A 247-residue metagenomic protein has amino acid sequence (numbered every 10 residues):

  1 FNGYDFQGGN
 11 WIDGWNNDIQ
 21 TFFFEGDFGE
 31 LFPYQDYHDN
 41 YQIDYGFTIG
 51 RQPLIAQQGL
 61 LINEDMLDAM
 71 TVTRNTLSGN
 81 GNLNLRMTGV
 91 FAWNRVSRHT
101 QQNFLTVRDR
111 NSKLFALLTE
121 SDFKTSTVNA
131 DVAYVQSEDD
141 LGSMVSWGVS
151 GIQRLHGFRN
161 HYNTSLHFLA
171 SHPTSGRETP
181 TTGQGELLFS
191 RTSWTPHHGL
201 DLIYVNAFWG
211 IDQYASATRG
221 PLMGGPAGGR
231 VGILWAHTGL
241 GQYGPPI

Functional and structural regions predicted by a protein language model:
F1-Y45, S143: Surface-exposed loop and membrane-interface regions of Gram-negative outer-membrane beta-barrel proteins
Y4-G8, Q52-L54, T100, T174-S175 (+1 more regions): Extracytoplasmic loops and strand-loop junctions of Gram-negative outer membrane beta-barrel proteins
W11-G14, T179-T181, T238-Y243: Extracellular/periplasm-exposed beta-strand and loop segments of Gram-negative cell-envelope proteins, dominated by
D27-E30, Q42-G46, Q52-P226: Signature for the C-terminal beta-barrel architecture of outer-membrane proteins
D109, R230, W235: Glycine- and acidic-residue-rich phosphate-binding/metal-coordinating active-site segment common to enzymes that handle
T218, L222, W235-I247: Outer-membrane beta-barrel transmembrane domain signature
